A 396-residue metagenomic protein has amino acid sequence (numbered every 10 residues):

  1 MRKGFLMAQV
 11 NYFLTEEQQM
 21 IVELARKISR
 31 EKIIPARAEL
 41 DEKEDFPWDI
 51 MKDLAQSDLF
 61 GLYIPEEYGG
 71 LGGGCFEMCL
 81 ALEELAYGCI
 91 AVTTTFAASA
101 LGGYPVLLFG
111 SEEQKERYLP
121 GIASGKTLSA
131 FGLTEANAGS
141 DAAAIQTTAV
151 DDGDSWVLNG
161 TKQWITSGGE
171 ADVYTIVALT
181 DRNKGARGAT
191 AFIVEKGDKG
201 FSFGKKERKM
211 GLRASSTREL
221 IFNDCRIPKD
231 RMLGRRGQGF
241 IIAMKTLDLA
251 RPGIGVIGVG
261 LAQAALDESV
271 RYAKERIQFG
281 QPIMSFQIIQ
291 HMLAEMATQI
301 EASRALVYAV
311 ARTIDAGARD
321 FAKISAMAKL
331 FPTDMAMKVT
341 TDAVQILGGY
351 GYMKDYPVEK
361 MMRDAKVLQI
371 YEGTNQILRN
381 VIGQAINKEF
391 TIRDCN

Functional and structural regions predicted by a protein language model:
R2-G88, V92, F109-Q114, G121-K126 (+5 more regions): Alpha-helical interface subdomain recognition
D58, L82-A86, A178, V194-K199 (+1 more regions): Short Ser/Thr-interspersed hydrophobic loop/turn segments at strand-loop and sheet-helix junctions that line or gate
T95-F96, I122, N137-S140, W164-S167 (+2 more regions): Short Gly/Pro-enriched turn/cap motifs at secondary-structure boundaries
A98-G103: Well-ordered alpha-helical segments within folded domains of soluble proteins
L107-G110, V150, I176-T180, I193-K196 (+3 more regions): Short beta-strand-to-turn element immediately C-terminal to the catalytic PLP-Schiff-base lysine in fold type I
G125-L133: A short, Trp-centered hydrophobic/proline-enriched beta-strand micro-motif
A144, K199-P228: Flexible, small-/acidic-enriched active-site or ligand-binding loops
S155, N159-F203: A short core secondary-structure module
